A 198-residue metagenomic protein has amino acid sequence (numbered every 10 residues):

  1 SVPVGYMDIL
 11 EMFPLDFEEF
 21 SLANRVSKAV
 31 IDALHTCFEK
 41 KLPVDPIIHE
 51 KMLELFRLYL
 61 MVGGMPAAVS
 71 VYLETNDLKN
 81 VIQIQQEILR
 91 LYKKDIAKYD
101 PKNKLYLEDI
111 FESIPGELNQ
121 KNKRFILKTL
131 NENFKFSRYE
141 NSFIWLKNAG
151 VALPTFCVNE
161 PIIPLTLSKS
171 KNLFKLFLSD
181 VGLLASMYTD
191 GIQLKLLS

Functional and structural regions predicted by a protein language model:
V2-N119: Interdomain motor-coupling "hinge/lid" segment immediately C-terminal to the ATP-binding subdomain of NTP-driven enzymes
V69-S198: Accessory nucleic acid-recognition modules appended to NTPase machines
